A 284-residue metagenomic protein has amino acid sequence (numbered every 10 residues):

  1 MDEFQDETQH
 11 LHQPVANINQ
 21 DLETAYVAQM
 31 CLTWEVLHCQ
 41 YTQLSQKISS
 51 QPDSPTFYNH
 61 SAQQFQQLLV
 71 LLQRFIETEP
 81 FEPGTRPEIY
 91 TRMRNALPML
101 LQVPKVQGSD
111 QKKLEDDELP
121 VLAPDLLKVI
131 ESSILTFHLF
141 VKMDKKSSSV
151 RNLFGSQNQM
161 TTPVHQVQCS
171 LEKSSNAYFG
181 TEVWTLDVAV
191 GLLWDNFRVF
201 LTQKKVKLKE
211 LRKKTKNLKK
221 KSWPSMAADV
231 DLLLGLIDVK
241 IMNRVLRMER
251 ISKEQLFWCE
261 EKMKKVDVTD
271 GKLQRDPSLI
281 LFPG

Functional and structural regions predicted by a protein language model:
M1-Y90: Acidic, serine/threonine- and proline-rich intrinsically disordered low-complexity regions
N95-G284: A eukaryote-biased sequence property
